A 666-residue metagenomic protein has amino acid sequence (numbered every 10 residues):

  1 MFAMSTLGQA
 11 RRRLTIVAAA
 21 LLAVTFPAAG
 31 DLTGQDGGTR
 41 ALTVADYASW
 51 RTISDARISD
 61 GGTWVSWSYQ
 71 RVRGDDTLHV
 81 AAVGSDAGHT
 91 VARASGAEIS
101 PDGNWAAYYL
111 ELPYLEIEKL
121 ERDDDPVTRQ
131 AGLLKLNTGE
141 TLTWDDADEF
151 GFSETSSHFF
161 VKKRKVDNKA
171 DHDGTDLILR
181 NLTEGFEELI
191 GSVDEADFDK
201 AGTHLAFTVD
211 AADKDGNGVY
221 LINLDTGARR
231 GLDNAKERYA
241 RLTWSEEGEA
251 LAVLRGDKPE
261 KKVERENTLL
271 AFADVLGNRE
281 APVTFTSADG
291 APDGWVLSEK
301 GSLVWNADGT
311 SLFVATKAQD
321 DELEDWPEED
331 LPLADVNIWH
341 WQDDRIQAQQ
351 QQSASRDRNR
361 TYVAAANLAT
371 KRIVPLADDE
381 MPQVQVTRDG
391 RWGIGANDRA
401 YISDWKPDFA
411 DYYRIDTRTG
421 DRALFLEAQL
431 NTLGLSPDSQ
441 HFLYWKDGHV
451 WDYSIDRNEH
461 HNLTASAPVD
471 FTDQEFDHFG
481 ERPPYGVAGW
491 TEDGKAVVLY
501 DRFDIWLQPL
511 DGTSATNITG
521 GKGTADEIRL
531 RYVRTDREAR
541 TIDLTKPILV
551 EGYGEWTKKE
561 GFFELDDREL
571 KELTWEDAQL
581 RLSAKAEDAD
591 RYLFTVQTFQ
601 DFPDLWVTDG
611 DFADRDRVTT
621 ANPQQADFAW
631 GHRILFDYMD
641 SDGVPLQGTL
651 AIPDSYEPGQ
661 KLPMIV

Functional and structural regions predicted by a protein language model:
M1-R12: N-terminal secretory signal peptides that target proteins for export/translocation
R11-R12, I16, I505: ATP-binding N-terminal substructure of ATP-dependent carboxylate-amine bond-forming enzymes
T15-P27: Bacterial N-terminal signal peptides
G30-P603, V607-T608, F612, F628-W630 (+1 more regions): Beta-propeller folds
R615: Catalytic P-loop NTP-binding/switch module of NTPases
T619-Q660: N-terminal cap/lid segment of alpha/beta-hydrolase-fold proteins
Q660-V666: Short beta-strand element of the alpha/beta-hydrolase
